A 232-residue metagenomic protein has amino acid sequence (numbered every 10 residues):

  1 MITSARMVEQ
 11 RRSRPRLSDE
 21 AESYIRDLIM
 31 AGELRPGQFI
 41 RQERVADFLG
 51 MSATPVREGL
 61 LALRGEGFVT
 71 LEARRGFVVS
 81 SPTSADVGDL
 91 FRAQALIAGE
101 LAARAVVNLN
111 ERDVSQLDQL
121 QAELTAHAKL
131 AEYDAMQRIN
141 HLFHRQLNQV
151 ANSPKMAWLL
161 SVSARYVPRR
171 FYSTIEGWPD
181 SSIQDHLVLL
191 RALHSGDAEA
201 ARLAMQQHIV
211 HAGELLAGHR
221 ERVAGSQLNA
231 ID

Functional and structural regions predicted by a protein language model:
M1-V107, A217-D232: Short linear motifs at protein or domain termini
E20, I97, Q119, S181-Q184: Alpha-helix N-cap/N′ positions at the starts of helices
L28, G32, P154, S163-R170 (+2 more regions): A short secondary-structure junction motif
F48, I175-D232: C-terminal regulatory/effector modules of DNA-binding transcriptional regulators
L90, E111-Y172, Q184-R191, A200-V210: Conserved amphipathic alpha-helical segments that form helical-bundle/coiled-coil interaction surfaces
V106-V107, N152, I175-E176: Short helix-capping/hinge motifs at transmembrane helix termini and TM-loop junctions
